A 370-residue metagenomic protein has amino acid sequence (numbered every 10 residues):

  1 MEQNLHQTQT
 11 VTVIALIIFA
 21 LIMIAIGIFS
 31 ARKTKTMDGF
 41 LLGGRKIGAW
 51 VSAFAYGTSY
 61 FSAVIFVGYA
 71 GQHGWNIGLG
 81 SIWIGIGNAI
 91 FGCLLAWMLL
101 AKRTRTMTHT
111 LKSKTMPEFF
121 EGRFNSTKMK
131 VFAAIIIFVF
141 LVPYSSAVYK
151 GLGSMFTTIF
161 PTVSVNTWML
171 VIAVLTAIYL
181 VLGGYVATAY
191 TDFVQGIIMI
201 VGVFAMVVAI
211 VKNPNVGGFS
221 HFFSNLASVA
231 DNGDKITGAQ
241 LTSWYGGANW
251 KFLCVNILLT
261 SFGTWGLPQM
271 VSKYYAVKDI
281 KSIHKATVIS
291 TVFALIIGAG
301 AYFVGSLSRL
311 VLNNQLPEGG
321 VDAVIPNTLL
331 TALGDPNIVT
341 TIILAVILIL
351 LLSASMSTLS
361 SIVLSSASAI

Functional and structural regions predicted by a protein language model:
E2-G68, L180-G183, G196: Membrane-interface "cap" regions at the ends of multi-pass membrane proteins
E2-N4, W75-I77, L100-R103, S154-I159 (+3 more regions): Membrane-water interface regions at transmembrane-helix termini and the short interhelical loops of multi-pass membrane
Q3-A15, N76-N88, F156-T167, A239-L258: Interfacial loop-to-helix junctions that mark the boundaries of transmembrane helices in multi-pass membrane
T10, I47-A49, F124-V131, F160-L170 (+3 more regions): Membrane-interfacial loop-to-helix junctions in multi-pass transporters
I26-K33, A101, L141, S145-Y149 (+6 more regions): Hydrophobic alpha-helical segments and their helix-loop junctions in multi-pass secondary transporters
L42-K112, K251-G263, M270-S272, A276-L316 (+1 more regions): Membrane-interface helix-loop-helix modules in multi-pass membrane proteins
A49-Y56, E121-S126, Q195-A209, V292-A294: Small-residue-rich segments of transmembrane alpha-helices in multi-pass membrane proteins, especially helix faces
I84-L180, V255-G263, L351-S361: Helix-loop-helix module between adjacent transmembrane segments
